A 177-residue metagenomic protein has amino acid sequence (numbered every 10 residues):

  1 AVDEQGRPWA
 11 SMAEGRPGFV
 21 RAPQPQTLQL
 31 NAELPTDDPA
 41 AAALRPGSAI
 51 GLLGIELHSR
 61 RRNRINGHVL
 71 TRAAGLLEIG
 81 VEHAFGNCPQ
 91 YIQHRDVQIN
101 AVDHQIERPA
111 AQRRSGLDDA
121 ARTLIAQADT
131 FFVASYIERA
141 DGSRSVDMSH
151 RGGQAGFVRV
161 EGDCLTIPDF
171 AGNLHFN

Functional and structural regions predicted by a protein language model:
A1-N177: Binding-site signature for planar aromatic cofactors or substrates
